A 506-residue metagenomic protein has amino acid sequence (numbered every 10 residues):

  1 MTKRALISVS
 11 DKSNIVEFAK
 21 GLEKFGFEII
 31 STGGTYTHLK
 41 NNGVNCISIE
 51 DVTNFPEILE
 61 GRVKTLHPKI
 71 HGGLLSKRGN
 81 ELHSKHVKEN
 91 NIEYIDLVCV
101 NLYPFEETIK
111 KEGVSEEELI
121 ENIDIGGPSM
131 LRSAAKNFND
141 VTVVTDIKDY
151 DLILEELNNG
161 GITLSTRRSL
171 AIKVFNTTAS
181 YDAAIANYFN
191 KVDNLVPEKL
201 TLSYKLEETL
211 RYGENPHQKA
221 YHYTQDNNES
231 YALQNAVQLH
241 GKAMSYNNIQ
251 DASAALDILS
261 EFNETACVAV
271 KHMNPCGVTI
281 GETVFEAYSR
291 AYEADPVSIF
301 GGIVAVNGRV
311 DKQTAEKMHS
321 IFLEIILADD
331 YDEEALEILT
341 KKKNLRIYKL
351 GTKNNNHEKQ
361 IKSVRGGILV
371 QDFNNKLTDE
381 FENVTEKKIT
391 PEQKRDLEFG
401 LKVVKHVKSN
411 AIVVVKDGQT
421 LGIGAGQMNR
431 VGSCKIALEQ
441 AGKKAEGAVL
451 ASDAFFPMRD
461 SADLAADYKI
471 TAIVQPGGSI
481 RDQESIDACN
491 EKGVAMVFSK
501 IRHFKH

Functional and structural regions predicted by a protein language model:
M1-F55: N-terminal glycine-/serine-/threonine-rich phosphate-binding loop
T2-A5, L97-V100, Y181-A183, F189-H506: ATP-dependent carboxylate/acyl-activation modules
I29, C46, V141-V143, I347 (+2 more regions): Hydrophobic beta-strand scaffold residues
G34-F105: Glycine-rich nucleotide/cofactor/substrate-binding loop typically near the N-terminus or early in the first domain
T35-H38, T53-L59, F105-E107, S129-R132 (+6 more regions): Short gly/pro/ser/thr-enriched loop/turn and capping motifs at secondary-structure boundaries
R78-I125, S133-A134, E382-P391: Active-site/ligand-binding-proximal alpha/beta "capping" segment
N137-D149: Mobile "lid/hinge" segments at catalytic clefts and subdomain interfaces of large enzymes
K148, L152-L200, I321: Non-catalytic interaction/clamp surfaces of large macromolecular machines
